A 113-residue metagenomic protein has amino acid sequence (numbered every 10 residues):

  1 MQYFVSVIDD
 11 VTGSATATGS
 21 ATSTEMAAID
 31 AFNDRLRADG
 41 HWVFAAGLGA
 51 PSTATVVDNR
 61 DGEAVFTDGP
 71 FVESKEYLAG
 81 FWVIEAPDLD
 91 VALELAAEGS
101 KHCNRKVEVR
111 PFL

Functional and structural regions predicted by a protein language model:
M1-L113: Conserved, structured core segments of small domains
